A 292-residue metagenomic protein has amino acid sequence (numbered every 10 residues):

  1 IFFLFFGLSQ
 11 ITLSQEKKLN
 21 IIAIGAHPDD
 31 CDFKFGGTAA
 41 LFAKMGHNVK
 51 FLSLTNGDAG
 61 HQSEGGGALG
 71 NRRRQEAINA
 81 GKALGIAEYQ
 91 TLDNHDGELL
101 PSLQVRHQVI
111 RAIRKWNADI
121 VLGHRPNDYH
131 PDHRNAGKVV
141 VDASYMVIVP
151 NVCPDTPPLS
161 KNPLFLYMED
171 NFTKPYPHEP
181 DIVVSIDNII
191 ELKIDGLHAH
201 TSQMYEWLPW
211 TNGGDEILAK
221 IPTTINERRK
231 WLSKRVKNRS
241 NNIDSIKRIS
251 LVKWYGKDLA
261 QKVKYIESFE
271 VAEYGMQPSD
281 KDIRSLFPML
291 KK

Functional and structural regions predicted by a protein language model:
I1-E16: Bacterial Sec-dependent N-terminal signal peptides
L13-W116, K138, M146, T156-P157: Active-site rim/loop-helix segments in enzyme catalytic domains that contact anionic ligands
H61-E64, Y176-P180: Short acidic, glycine/proline-rich loop/turn micro-motifs
A87, D119, P163: Conserved acidic residues
V105, D132-V140, K161, I189 (+1 more regions): Internal, well-ordered alpha-helical segments in soluble enzyme and binding-protein domains
A112-T156: Active-site adenylate/phosphate-handling loop in enzymes that bind or generate adenylated species
V149, L159-P163, Y167-M168: Active-site cores that bind ATP or allylic diphosphates and position pyrophosphate for catalysis
C153-P154, L159-K161, Y176, I182-K292: C-terminal accessory domains and tails appended to enzymatic cores
